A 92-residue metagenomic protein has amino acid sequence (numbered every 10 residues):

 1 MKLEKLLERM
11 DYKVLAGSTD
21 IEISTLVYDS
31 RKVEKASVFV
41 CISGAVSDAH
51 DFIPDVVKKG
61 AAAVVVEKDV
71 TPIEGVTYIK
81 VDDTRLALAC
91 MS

Functional and structural regions predicted by a protein language model:
M1-C90: N-terminal leader/targeting and accessory segments in enzymes
